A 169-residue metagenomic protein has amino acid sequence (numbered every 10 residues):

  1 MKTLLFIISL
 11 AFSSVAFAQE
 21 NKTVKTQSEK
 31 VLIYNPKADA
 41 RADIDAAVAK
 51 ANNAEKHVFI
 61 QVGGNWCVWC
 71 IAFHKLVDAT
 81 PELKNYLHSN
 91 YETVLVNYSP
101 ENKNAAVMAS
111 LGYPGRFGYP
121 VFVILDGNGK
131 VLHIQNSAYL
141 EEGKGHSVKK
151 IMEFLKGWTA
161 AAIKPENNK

Functional and structural regions predicted by a protein language model:
M1-N21: Bacterial Sec-dependent N-terminal signal peptides
E20-A54, I163: N-terminal leader/targeting and pre-domain segments
A38, L83-A105: Thiol-based oxidoreductase modules, predominantly thioredoxin-like and allied folds used for disulfide exchange
A54-N65: Short active-site neighborhood of thiol/selenol oxidoreductases, capturing the structured segment around
C67-C70, F122: The canonical Cys-X-X-Cys-His
I71-Y86: Typically the conserved alpha-helix immediately C-terminal to a functionally engaged Cys/Sec in thioredoxin-like
N102-F117, N128: Structural alpha/beta surface segment adjacent to cysteine/selenocysteine redox centers across thiol/disulfide enzymes
F117-N167: Non-catalytic, surface beta->alpha helical segment in thiol-disulfide oxidoreductase systems
